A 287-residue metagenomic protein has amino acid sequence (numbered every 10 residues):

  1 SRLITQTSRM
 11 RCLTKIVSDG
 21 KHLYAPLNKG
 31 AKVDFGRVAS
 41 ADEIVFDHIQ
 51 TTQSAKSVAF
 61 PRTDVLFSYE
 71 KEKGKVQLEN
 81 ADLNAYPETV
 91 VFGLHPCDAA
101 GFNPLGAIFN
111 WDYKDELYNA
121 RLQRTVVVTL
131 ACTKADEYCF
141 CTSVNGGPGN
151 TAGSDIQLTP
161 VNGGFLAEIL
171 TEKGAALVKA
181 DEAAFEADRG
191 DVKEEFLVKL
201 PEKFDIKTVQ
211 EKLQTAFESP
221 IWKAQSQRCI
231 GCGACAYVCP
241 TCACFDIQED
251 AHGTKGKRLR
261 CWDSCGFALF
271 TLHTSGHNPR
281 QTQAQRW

Functional and structural regions predicted by a protein language model:
S1-Q214, P240-C242: Iron-sulfur-associated redox domains of electron-transfer enzymes in respiratory and anaerobic energy metabolism
S8-C12, C235, C261: General structural feature for long, well-ordered alpha-helical segments within catalytic domains of soluble enzymes
H22-L23, C235, T271: A general structural signal for well-ordered secondary-structure junctions
Y86-V90, E218-G233: Immediate flanking context of iron-sulfur cluster ligation sites
I206-Q227, C244-W287: Ferredoxin-type iron-sulfur electron-transfer modules in oxidoreductases and energy-metabolism complexes
G231-T241: C-type cytochrome heme c attachment motif
